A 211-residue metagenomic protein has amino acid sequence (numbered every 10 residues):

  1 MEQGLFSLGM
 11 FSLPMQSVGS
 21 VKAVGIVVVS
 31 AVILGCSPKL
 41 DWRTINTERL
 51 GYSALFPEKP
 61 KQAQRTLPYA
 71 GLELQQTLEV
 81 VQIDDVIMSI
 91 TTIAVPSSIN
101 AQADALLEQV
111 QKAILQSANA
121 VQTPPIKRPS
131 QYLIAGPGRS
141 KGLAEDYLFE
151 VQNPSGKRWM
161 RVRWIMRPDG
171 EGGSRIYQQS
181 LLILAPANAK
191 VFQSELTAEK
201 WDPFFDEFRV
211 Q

Functional and structural regions predicted by a protein language model:
E2-G25: Bacterial N-terminal signal peptides that target proteins for export
I33-G35: C-terminal motif of bacterial Sec signal peptides marking the signal peptidase cleavage site
S37-K39: Bacterial signal peptide processing site
W42-P68, L72, L78, Q82: Post-signal peptide N-terminal segment of mature Sec-exported envelope proteins
T77-N100, L107-Q109, S117-A118, Q122 (+1 more regions): Short, well-structured beta-strand
